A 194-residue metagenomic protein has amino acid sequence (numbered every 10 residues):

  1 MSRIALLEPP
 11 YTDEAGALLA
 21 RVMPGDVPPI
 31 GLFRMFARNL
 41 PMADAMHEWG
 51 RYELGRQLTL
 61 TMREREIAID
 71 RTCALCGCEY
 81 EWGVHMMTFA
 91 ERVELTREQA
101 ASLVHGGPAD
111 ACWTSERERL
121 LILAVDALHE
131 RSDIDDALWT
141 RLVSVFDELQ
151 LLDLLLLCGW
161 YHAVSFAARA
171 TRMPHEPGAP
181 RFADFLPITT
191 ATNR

Functional and structural regions predicted by a protein language model:
M1-R194: Hydrophobic alpha-helical segments
